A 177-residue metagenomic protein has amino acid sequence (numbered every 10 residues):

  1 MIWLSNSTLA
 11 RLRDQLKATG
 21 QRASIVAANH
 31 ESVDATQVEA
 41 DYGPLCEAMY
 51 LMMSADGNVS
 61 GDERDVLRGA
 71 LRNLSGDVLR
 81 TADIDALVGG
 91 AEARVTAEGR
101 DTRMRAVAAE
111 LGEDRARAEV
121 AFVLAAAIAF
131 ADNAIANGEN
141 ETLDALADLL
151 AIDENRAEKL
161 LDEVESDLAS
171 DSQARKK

Functional and structural regions predicted by a protein language model:
M1-L51, N58-K177: Small-residue-enriched hydrophobic alpha-helices in membranes
